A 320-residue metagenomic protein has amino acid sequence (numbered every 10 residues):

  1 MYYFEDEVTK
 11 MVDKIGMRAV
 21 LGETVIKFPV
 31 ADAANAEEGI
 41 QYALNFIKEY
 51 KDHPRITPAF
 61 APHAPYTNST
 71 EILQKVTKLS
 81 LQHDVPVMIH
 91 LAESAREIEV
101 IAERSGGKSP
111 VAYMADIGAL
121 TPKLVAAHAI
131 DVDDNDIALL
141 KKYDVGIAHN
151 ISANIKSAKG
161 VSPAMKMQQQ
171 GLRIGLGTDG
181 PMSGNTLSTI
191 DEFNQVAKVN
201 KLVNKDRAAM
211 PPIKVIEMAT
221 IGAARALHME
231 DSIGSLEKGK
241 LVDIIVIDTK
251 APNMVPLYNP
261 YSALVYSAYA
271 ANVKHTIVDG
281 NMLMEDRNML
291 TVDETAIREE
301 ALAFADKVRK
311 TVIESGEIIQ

Functional and structural regions predicted by a protein language model:
Y2-Y3, E7-I130: Metal-coordinating catalytic core of metallo-dependent amide/deamination hydrolases
T9-K10, Q74, A112, I137-A138 (+3 more regions): Alpha-helical segments flanking ligand/cofactor-binding loops in enzyme cores
V12, F60, H90, A126 (+9 more regions): Divalent metal-coordination and catalytic microenvironments
E23-F28, E93, I151-I155, D179-M182: Short, acidic/turn-prone active-site loops that include or flank metal/cofactor- and phosphate-binding residues
A95-G107, D134-L140, A158-M167, G184-K201 (+1 more regions): Histidine/acidic-residue-rich catalytic or RNA/ligand-binding cores of hydrolases and nuclease-related proteins
D116-K123, M165-A251, S267-Y269: His/Asp/Glu-enriched, well-ordered alpha-helical/loop segment that forms or immediately abuts the divalent-metal
V132, D136-V145, N150-K156: Long hydrophobic segments that form regular secondary structure
T220-Q320: Active-site microenvironment of metallo-dependent hydrolases
